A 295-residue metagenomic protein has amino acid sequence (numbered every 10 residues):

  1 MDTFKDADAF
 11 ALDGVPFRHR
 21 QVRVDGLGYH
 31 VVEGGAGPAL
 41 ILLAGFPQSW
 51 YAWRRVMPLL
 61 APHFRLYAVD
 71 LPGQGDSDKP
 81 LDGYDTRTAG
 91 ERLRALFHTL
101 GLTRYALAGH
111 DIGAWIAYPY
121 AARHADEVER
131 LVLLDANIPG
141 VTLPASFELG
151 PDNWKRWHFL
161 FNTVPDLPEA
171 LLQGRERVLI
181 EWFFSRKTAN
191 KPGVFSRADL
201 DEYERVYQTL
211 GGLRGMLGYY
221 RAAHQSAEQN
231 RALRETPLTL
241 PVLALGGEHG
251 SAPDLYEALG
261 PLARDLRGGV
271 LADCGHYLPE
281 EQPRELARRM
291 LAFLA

Functional and structural regions predicted by a protein language model:
D2-R20, V24, G28-V31, A39 (+5 more regions): Flexible "cap/lid" subdomain of the alpha/beta-hydrolase fold that forms the substrate-access gate
L27, V32-D76: Conserved HGGG/HGGXW glycine-rich cap/lid loop of the alpha/beta-hydrolase fold
A44-P47, Y207, E281: Conserved residues at beta->alpha junctions
Y51-R54, P58, E91, Y118 (+3 more regions): Surface-exposed alpha-helical interface segments used for non-catalytic interactions
C274-A287: Catalytic histidine-centered segment of alpha/beta-hydrolase-like enzymes
